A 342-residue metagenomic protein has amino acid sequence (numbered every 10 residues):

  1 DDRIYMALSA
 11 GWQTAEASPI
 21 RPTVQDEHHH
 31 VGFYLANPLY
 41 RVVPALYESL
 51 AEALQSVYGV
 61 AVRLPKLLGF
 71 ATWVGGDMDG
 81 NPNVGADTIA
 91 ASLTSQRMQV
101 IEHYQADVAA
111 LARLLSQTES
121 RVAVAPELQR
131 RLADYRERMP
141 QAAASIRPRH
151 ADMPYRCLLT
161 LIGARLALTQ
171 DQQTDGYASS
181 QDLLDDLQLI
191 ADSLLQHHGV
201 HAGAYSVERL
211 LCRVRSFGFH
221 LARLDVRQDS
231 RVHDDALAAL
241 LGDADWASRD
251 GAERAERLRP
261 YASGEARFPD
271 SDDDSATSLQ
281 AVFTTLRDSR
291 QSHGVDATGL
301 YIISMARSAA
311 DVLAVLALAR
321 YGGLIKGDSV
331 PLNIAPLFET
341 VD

Functional and structural regions predicted by a protein language model:
D1-A15, L114-S292: Extended, charge-enriched "interface" segments that sit outside catalytic cores
E16, V24, A61, G76 (+4 more regions): Conserved alpha/beta-domain cores
T23, L50, A71-V74, M78-P82 (+2 more regions): A nucleotide- and high-energy phosphate-metabolite-utilizing enzyme signature
V24-G69: Extended, Lys/Arg-enriched charged tracts that mediate electrostatic binding to polyanionic substrates
E48, D79-A86, S92-T94, A222-D225 (+2 more regions): Short helix/loop capping segments that flank catalytic or ligand/cofactor-binding pockets
A53-D79, H198-L211: Short acidic, Pro/Gly- and aromatic-enriched capping/linker segments at domain boundaries
V84-L115, G322-D342: Catalytic or ion-translocation cores adjacent to nucleophile or general acid/base/metal-coordination motifs in diverse
